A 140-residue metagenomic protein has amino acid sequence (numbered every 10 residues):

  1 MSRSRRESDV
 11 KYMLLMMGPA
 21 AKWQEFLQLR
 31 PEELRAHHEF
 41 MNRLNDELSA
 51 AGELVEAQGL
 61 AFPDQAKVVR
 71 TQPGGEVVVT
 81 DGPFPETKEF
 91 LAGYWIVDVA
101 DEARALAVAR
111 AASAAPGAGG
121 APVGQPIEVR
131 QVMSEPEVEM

Functional and structural regions predicted by a protein language model:
S2-M140: Conserved, structured core segments of small domains
